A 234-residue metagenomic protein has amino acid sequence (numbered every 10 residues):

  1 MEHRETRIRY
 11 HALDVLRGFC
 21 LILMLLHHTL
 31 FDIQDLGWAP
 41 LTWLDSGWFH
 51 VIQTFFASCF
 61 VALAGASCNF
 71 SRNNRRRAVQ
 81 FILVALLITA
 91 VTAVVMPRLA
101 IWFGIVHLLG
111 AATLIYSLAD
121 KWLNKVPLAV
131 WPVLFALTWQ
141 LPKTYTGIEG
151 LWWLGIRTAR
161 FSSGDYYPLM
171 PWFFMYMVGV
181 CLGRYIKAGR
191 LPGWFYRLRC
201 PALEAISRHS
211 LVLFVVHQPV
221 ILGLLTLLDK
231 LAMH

Functional and structural regions predicted by a protein language model:
M1-H234: Alpha-helical transmembrane segments and their immediate juxtamembrane cytosolic regions
